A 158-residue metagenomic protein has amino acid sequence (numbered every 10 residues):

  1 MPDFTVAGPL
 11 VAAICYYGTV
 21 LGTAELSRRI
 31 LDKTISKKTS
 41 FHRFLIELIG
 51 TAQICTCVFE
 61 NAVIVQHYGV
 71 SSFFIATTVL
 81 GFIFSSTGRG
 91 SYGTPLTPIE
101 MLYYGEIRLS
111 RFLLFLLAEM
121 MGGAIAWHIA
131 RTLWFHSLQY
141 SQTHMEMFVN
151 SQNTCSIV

Functional and structural regions predicted by a protein language model:
M1-V158: Membrane-interface helix-loop junctions and terminal tails of multi-pass membrane proteins
